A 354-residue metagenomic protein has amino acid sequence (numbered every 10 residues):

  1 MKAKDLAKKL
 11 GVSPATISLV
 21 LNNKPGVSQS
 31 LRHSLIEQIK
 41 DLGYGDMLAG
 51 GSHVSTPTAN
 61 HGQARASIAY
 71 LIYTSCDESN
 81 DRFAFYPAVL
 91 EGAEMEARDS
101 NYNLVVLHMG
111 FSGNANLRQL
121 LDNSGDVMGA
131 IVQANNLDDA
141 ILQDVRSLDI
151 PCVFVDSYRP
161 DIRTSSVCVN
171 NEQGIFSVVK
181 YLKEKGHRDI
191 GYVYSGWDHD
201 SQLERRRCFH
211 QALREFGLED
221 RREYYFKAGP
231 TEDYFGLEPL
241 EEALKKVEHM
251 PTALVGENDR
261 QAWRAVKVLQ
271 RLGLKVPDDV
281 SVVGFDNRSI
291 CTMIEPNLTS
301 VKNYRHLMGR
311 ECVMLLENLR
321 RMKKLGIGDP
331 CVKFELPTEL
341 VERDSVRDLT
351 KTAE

Functional and structural regions predicted by a protein language model:
M1-G62: N-terminal helix-turn-helix DNA-binding module of bacterial transcription factors
H61-K180, E184, A243-H249, R260: Alpha-helical recognition/docking segments in bacterial nutrient-uptake and carbohydrate-utilization systems
D81-D99, S177, D200-D220, R264 (+2 more regions): Short, solvent-exposed amphipathic alpha-helices that sit in or adjacent to ligand/effector-binding or catalytic
A97-M109, I162, H210-G236: Short beta-strand elements in bilobed, periplasmic/extracellular small-molecule ligand-binding domains
V167-Y192, Y234-E242, A262, N303-K323: Hydrophobic alpha-helical segments within soluble ligand-binding/sensing domains
F176-F216, G328-S345: An alpha-beta-alpha
R188-I190, D220-E223, V276-S281: Short acidic capping loops at alpha-helix termini that bridge into adjacent secondary structure
E241-E354: Flexible loop/turn connectors
